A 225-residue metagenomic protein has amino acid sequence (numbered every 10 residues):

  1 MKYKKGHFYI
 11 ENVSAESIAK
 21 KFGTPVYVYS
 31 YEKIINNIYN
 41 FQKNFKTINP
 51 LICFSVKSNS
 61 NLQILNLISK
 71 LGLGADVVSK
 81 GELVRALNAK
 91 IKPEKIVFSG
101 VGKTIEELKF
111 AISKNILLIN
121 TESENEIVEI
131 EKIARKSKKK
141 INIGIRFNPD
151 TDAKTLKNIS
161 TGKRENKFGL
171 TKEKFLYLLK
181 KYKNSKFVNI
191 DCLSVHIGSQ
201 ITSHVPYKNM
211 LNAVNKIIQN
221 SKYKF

Functional and structural regions predicted by a protein language model:
M1-I141, K180, S185-N189, K222-Y223: A charged N-terminal "starter" segment
S55, N142-N148, S194-H196: Short beta-strand segments
L73-A75, S99, I143, T161 (+2 more regions): Short glycine-rich loop/turn motifs that provide flexible caps or phosphate-binding loops at active sites
G102-K103, E124-E126, N148-D152, G198-Q200: Short acidic/polar capping segments at secondary-structure boundaries
D150-F225: Active-site loop/helix belt of alpha/beta enzymes
